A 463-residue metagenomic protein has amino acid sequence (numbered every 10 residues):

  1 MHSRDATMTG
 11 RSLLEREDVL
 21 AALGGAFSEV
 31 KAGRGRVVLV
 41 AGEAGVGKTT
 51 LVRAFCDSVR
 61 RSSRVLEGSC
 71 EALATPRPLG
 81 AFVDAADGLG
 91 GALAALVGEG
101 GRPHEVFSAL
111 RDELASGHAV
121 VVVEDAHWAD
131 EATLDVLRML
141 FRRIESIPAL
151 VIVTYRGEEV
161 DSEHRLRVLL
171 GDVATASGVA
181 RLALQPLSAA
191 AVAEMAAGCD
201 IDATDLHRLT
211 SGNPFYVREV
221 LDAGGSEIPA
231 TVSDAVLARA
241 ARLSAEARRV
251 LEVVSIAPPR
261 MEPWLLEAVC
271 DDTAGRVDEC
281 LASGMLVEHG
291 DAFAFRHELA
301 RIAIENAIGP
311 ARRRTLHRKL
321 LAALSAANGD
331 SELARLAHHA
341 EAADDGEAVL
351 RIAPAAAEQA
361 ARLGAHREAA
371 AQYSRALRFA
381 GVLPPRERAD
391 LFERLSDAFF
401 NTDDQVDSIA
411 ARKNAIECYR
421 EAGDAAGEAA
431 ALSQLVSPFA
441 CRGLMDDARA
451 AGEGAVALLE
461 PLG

Functional and structural regions predicted by a protein language model:
H2-R4, V46, L51-A119, W128 (+2 more regions): Conserved phosphate-binding/catalytic loops and adjacent sensor/switch elements of nucleotide-binding enzymes, spanning
R4, A44-V46, L51-F55, D84 (+2 more regions): Short secondary-structure boundary elements
S12-A26, V106: N-terminal pre-P-loop "Q-motif" helix
G45, Y155, A303, H338 (+4 more regions): Tandem amphipathic alpha-helical repeat scaffolds
V136-R181: Sensor-1/coupling segment of RecA-like P-loop NTPase cores
A282, A322, A357-E358, A376-R378 (+2 more regions): Amphipathic alpha-helical segments of tetratricopeptide repeats
R351, D390, A410, A430-A431 (+1 more regions): Residue register of alpha-helical TPR repeats
